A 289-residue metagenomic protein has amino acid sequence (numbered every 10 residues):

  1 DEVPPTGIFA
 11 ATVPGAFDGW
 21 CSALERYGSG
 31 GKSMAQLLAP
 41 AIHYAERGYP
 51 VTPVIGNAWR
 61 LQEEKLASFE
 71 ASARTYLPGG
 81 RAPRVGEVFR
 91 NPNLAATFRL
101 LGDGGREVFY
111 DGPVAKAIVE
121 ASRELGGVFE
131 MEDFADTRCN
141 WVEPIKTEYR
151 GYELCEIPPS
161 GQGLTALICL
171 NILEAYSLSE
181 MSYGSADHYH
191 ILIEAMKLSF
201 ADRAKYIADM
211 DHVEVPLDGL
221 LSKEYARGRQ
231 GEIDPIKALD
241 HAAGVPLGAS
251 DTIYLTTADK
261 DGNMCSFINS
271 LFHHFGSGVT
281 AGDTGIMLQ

Functional and structural regions predicted by a protein language model:
D1-G104, F109-D111, A115-G161, L221-S222 (+1 more regions): Noncatalytic scaffold domains of N-terminal-nucleophile
D1-G28, Q162-H190, S277-G278, T284-Q289: Gly/Pro-rich active-site capping loops and adjacent beta-alpha segments that organize cofactor/substrate pockets
E25-K32, G104-R106, L173-E180, R203-A208: Short helix-capping/linker segments at secondary-structure and domain boundaries
Q36, Y110-D111, D133-F134, S182-S185 (+2 more regions): Composition- and surface-driven signal marking solvent-exposed, interaction-prone regions in large proteins
A41, C169, A195-S199: Short alpha-helical scaffolding segments that buttress acidic/His motifs in well-ordered protein cores
E46-G56, I168, N269, S277-T280: Short acidic, glycine/serine/threonine-rich loops at helix termini
G80, A175-L271, A281-T284: Internal maturation/activation junctions in enzymes
A82, V108, V114-A115, Y152-L154 (+6 more regions): Short, glycine-/Ser/Thr-/acidic-enriched flexible segments
